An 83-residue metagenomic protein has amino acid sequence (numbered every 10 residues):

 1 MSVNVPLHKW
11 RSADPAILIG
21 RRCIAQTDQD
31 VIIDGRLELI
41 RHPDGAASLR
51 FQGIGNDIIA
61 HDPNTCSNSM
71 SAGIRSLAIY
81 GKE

Functional and structural regions predicted by a protein language model:
M1-I17: Mixed-charge, Lys/Arg-rich low-complexity intrinsically disordered regions
S2-V3, G55-E83: Intrinsically disordered, low-complexity, charged/polar segments
D14-I17, Q26, S48, H61 (+2 more regions): Intrinsic disorder/low-complexity segments
Q26-D34, M70-G73: Short coil-to-beta-strand transition motifs
V31-P63: Basic/aromatic-rich interaction segments and small domains that mediate binding to polyanionic partners
